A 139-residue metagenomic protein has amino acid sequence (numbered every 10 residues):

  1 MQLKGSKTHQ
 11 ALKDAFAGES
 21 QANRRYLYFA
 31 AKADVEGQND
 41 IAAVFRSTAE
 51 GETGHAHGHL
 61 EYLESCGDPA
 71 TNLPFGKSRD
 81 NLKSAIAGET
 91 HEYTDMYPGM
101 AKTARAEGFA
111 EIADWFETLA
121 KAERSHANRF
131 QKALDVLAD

Functional and structural regions predicted by a protein language model:
M1-D139: Non-heme di-metal
